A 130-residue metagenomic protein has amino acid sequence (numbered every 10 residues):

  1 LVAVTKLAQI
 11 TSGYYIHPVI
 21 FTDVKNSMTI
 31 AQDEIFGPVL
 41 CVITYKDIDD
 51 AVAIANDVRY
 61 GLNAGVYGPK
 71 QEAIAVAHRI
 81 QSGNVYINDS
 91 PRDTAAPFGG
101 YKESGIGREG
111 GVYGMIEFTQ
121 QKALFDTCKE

Functional and structural regions predicted by a protein language model:
L1-V4, Y86: A short linear hydrophobic-aromatic micro-motif
V4-I10: Short, solvent-exposed loop/turn elements at beta->coil junctions and helix N-caps that rim active or binding pockets
A8, Y15-E130: Conserved C-terminal structural/oligomerization subdomain of aldehyde/semialdehyde dehydrogenase
